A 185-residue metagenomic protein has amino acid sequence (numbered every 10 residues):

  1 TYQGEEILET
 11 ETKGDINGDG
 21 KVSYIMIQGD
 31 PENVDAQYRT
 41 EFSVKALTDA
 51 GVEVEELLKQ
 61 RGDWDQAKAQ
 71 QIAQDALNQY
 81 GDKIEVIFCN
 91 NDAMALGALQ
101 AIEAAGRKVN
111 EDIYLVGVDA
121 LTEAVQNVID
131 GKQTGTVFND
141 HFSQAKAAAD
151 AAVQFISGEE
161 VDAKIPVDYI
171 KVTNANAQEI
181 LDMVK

Functional and structural regions predicted by a protein language model:
T1-K185: A residue-level marker of the well-folded mature domains of exported/periplasmic proteins
